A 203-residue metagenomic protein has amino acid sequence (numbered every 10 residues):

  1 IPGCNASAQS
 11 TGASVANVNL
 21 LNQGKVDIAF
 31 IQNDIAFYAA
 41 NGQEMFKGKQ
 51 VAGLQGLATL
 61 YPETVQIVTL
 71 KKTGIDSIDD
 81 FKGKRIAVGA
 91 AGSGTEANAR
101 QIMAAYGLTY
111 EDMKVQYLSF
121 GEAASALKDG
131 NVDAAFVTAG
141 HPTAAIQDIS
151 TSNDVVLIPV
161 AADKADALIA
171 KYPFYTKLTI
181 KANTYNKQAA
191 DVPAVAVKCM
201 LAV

Functional and structural regions predicted by a protein language model:
I1-S7, T59, E63-D129: Bilobed "Venus flytrap"/periplasmic-binding protein-like clamshell domains and structurally analogous long
I1-Y38, K47: N-terminal (or domain-start) structured segment
G3, A13-A16, Q23-V26, V51-L54 (+5 more regions): Extracytoplasmic
S7-A8, D27-Q32, Q66-V68, A87-G89 (+3 more regions): Structural recognition of the beta-strand scaffold that forms the well-ordered cores of secreted hydrolase catalytic
A16, L20, K25, A52 (+9 more regions): Extracytoplasmic/secreted proteins, especially bacterial periplasmic and envelope-associated proteins
V26-Y61, G140-T143: Acidic, polar ligand-binding/catalytic clefts
N33-I35, Q43-E44, T73, T109-V203: Pocket-lining segment of extracytoplasmic ligand-binding domains
K49-Q50, V68-L70, A182-N183: Short gly/ser/thr-rich secondary-structure transition/capping motifs
